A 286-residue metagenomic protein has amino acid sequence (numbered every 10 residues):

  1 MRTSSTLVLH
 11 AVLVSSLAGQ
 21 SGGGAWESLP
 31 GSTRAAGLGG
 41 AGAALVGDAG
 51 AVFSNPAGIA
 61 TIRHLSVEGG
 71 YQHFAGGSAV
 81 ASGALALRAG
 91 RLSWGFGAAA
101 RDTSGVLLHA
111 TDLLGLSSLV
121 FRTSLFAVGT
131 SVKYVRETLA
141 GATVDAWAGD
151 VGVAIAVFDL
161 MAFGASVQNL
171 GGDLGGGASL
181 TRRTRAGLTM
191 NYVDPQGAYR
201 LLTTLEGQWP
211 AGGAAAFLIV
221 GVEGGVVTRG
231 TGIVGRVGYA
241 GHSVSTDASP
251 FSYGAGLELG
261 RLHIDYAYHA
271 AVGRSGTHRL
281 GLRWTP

Functional and structural regions predicted by a protein language model:
M1-S4: Positively charged n-region of N-terminal signal peptides that target proteins for export
T6-S16: Bacterial N-terminal signal peptides
S16-R91, L170-G171, A267-H269, T277 (+1 more regions): N-terminal, post-signal peptide beta-strand-biased segments of exported outer-membrane/organellar beta-barrel and other
G37, V67, G83, L160 (+2 more regions): Outer membrane beta-barrel transmembrane domains
G50, A57-A60, A86-R88, S118-R122 (+7 more regions): Transmembrane beta-barrel domains of outer membrane proteins
H73-G77, V106-T111, V120, G141-A146 (+5 more regions): Replace "Gram-negative outer membrane beta-barrel proteins" with "bacterial and organellar outer membrane beta-barrel
A79-S166: Transmembrane beta-barrel wall of Gram-negative outer-membrane proteins
V135, Q168-G172, A240: Hydrophobic lipid-interacting interfaces of membrane-associated proteins
